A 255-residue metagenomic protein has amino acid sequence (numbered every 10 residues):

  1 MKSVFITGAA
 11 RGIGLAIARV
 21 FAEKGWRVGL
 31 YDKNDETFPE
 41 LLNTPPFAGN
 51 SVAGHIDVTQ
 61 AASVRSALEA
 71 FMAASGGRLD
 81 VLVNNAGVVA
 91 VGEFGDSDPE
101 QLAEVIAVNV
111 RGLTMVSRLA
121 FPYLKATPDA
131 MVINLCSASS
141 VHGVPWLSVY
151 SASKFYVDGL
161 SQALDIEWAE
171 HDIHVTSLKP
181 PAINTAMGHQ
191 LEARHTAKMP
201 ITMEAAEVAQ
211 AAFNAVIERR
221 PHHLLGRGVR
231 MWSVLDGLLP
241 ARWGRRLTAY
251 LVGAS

Functional and structural regions predicted by a protein language model:
M1-G29: Canonical Rossmann dinucleotide-binding motif of NAD(H)/NADP(H)-dependent dehydrogenases/reductases, specifically
K24-E40: Conserved glycine-rich Rossmann-like NAD(P)H-binding loop of the short-chain dehydrogenase/reductase
H55-S66, P99: The beta1-alpha1 cofactor-binding region of Rossmann-like NAD(H)/NADP(H)-dependent oxidoreductases
E93-F94, D98-A103: Substrate-binding pocket helix/loop in short-chain dehydrogenase/reductase
S117, S153: Active-site helix of classical SDR
S137: Residue(s) in the substrate-gating loop at a strand-loop-helix junction that position the organic substrate next
S177, A197-W232: C-terminal helical subdomain
